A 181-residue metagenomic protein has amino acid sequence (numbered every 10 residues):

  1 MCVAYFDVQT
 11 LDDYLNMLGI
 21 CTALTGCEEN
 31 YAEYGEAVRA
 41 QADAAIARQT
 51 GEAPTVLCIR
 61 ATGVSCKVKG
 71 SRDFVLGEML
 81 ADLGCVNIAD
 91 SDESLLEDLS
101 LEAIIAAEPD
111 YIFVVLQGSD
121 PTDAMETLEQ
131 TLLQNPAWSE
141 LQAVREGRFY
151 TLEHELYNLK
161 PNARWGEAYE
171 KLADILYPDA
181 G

Functional and structural regions predicted by a protein language model:
M1-L24, E97-E140, D174: Acidic/His-rich segments in extracytoplasmic proteins that coordinate ligands and/or metal ions
M1-S65, A89, V144-G181: Extracytoplasmic substrate-binding proteins
Q41, D92-L96, L132: Short gly/ser/thr-rich secondary-structure transition/capping motifs
Q49-E52, A81, I105-A107, L141-R145: Extracellular/periplasmic catalytic domains that process cell-envelope and extracellular macromolecules
I59-T62, D92-E93, P109, Q117-G118: Histidine- and/or cysteine-centered catalytic micro-motif in compact active-site loops
V64-V68, P121-D123: Short acidic/glycine-rich loop or secondary-structure boundary segments that cap or lie
V68-E97: Alpha-helical, coiled-coil/dimerization segments enriched in small aliphatic residues
F74, N135-Q142, N162: Serine-centered coil/turn micro-motif
